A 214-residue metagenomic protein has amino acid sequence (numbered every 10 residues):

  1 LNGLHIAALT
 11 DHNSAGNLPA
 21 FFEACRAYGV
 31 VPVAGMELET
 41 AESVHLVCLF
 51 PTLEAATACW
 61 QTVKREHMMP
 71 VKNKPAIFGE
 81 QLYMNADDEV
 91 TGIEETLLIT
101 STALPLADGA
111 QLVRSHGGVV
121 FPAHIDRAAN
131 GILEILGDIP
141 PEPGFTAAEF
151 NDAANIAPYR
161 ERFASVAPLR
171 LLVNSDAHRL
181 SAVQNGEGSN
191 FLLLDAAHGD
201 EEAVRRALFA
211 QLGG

Functional and structural regions predicted by a protein language model:
L1-A8, V71-E80, T100-A107, H124-G131 (+1 more regions): Short low-complexity stretches enriched in small and charged residues
L1-L4, A15-A58, Q111, H116-V119 (+1 more regions): Charged catalytic cores and adjacent phosphate/nucleic-acid-binding surfaces used for phosphate/nucleic-acid chemistry
A8-T10, S14: Ser/Thr-glycine-rich phosphate-binding loops at phosphate-binding pockets of nucleotides, nucleotide cofactors
F50-E94, G137-D138: Active-site gating loops and adjacent loop-to-helix segments of metal-dependent hydrolytic enzymes
E80-S115: Alpha-helix-centered segments that form part of catalytic cores
